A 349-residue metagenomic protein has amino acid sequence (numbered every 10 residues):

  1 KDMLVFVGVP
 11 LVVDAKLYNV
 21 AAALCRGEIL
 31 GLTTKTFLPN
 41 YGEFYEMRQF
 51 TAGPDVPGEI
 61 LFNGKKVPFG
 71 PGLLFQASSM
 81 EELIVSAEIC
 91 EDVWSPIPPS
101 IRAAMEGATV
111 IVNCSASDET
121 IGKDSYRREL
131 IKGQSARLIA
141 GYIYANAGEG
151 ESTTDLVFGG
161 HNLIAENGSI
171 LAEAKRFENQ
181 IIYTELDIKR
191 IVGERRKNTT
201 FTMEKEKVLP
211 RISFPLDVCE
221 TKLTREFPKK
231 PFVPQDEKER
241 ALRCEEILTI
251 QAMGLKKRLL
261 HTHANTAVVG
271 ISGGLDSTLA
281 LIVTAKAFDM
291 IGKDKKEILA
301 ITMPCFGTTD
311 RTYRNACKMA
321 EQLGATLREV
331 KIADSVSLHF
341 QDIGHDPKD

Functional and structural regions predicted by a protein language model:
K1-G270, K286-K295, Q322, T326-L327: Enzyme catalytic cores with a strong preference for nitrogen-chemistry domains
G53, E59, S277, H345-D346: Alpha-helix boundary/capping detector
A116-S117, A147, S272, M303-F306 (+1 more regions): Short, ordered loop/turn segments at secondary-structure junctions
N265-I271, L275-C317: ATP-dependent adenylation/pyrophosphate-handling site
K293, M303-D349: ATP-dependent adenylate-handling ligase core
